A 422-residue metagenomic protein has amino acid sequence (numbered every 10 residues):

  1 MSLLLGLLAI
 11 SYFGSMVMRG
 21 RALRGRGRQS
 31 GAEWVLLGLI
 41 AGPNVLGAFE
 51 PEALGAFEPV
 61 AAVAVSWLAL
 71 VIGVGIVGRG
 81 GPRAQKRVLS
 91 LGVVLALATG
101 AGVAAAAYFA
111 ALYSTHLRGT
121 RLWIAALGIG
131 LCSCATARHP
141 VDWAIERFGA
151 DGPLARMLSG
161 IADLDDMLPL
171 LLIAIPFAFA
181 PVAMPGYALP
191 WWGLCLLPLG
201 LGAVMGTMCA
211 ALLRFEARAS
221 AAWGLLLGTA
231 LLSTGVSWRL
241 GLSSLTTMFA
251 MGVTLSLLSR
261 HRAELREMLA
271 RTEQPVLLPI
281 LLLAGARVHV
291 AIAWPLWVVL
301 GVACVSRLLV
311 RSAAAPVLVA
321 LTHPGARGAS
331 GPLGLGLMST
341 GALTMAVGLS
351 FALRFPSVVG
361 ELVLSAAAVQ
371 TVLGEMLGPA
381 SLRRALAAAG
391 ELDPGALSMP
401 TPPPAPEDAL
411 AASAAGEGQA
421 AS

Functional and structural regions predicted by a protein language model:
M1-I10, L54-L70, G119-A137, P190-G202 (+2 more regions): Structural signature of hydrophobic alpha-helical transmembrane segments
L3-M18, G42-L46, W67-V74, G149-A150 (+5 more regions): Hydrophobic, membrane-facing alpha-helical anchors
L8, R21-G25, F215-A219, W223-G224 (+2 more regions): Intrinsically disordered, low-complexity non-transmembrane regions of multi-pass membrane transporters
S11-M16, G38-L39, P43, V71-G75 (+8 more regions): Alpha-helical transmembrane segments of multi-pass membrane proteins
M16-R21, G78-A150, M208, V290-A389: Transmembrane alpha-helices that form the ion-translocation and gating core of multi-pass ion transport proteins
R19-S30, I40-R87, L213-R218, G228-A303 (+2 more regions): Membrane-interface junctions of multi-pass transporters
P43, G47-A48, G100-F109, M167-A178 (+3 more regions): Hydrophobic alpha-helical transmembrane segments in multi-pass integral membrane proteins
A84, A150-L171, P185-P190, A263-E267 (+2 more regions): Membrane-interface alpha-helices at helix entry/exit sites of multi-pass transporters
